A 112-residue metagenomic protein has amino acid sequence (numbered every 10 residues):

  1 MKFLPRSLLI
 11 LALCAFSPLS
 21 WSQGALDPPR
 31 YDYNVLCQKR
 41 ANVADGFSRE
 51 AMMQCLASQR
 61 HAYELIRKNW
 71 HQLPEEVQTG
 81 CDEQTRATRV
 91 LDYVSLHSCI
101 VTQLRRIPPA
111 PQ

Functional and structural regions predicted by a protein language model:
M1-R6: Positively charged n-region of N-terminal signal peptides that target proteins for export
S7-F16: Bacterial N-terminal signal peptides
L19-Q112: Mitochondrial intermembrane space
